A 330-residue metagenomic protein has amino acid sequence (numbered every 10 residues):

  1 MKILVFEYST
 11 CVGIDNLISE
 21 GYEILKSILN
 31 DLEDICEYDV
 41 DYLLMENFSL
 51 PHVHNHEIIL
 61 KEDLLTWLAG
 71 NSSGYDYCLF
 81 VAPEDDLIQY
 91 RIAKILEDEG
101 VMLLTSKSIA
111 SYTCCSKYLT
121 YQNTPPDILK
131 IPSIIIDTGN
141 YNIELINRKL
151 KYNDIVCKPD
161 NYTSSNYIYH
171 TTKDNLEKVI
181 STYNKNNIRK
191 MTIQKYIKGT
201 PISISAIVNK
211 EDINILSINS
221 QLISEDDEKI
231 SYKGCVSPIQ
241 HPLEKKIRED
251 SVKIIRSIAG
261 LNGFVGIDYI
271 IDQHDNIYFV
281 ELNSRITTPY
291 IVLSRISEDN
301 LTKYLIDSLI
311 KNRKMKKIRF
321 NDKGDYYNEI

Functional and structural regions predicted by a protein language model:
M1-L17: Nucleotide-activated donor-dependent transferases that construct or modify glycoconjugates
N16-D34: Short catalytic helix/loop segments, enriched in acidic residues and glycine and frequently bearing histidine
Y42-T138: Conserved N-proximal alpha/beta basic substrate-recognition cap immediately N-terminal to, or forming the N-lobe
Y77, K303-I330: Peripheral (often C-terminal) accessory segments that flank ATP-dependent C-N-forming ligase machineries
T124, N147-H170, I188-G199, I204 (+3 more regions): ATP-grasp fold ATP-binding core
I131-S133, D154-V179, P201-S205, E225-I239 (+1 more regions): Glycine-rich phosphate-binding loop of ATP-grasp-fold ATP-dependent ligases
Q194-A259, I271, N283-I310: ATP-dependent carboxylate/phosphate-activation module, predominantly the ATP-grasp catalytic core and closely related
L261-H274: A short glycine-rich, hydrophobically flanked beta-strand micro-motif that places a catalytic Asp/Glu for divalent metal
